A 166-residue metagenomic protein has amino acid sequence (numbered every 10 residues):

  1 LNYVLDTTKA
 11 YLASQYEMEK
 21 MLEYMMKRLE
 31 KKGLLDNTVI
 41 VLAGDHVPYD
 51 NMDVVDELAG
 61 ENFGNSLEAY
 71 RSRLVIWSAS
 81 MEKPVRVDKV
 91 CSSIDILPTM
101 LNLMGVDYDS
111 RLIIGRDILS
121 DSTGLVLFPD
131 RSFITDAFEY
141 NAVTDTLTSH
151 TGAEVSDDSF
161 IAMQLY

Functional and structural regions predicted by a protein language model:
L1-Y166: Solvent-exposed soluble domains appended to multi-pass membrane proteins
